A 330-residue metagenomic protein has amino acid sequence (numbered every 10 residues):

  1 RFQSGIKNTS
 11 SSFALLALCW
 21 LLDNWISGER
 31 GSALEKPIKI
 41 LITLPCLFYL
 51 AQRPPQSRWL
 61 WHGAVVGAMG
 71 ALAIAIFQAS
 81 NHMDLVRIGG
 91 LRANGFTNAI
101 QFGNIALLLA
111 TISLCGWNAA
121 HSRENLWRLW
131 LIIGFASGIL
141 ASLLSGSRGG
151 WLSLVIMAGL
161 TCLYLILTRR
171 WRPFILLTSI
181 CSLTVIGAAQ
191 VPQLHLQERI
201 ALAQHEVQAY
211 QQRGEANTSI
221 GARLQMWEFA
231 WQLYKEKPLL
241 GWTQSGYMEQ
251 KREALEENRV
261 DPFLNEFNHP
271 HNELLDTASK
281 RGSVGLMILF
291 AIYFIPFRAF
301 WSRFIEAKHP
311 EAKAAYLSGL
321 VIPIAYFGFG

Functional and structural regions predicted by a protein language model:
R1, L34-C46, Q101-A110, L152-G159 (+1 more regions): Membrane-embedded alpha-helical segments of multi-pass membrane proteins, especially the transmembrane helices
R1-G28, I42, Q52-R58, H62 (+2 more regions): Transmembrane signal-anchor hairpin modules in multi-pass inner-membrane enzymes, especially those that act on
G5-W20, V65, M69, W130-L140 (+1 more regions): Transmembrane alpha-helix segments characteristic of polytopic inner-membrane glycan-assembly/cell-envelope
W25-A33, A141-R148, G330: Membrane-interface helix caps and helix-loop-helix hairpins in membrane proteins
Q56-R87, T97-L167, I186-V191, R298-W301 (+1 more regions): Alpha-helical transmembrane segments of multi-pass inner-membrane proteins
L85, G214-E228, E236, L240-R281 (+1 more regions): Long extracytoplasmic/lumenal interhelical loops at the membrane interface of multi-pass membrane proteins
L144, L165-G214, E228-E236, Q244: A membrane-periplasm/extracellular boundary helix in multi-pass inner-membrane enzymes that assemble envelope glycans
L163, R281-I324: Hydrophobic transmembrane alpha-helices and their immediate junctions
